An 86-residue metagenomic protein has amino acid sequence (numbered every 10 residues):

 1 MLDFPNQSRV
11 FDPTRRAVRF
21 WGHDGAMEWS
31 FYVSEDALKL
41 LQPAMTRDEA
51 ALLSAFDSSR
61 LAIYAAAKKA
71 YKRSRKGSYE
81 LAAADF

Functional and structural regions predicted by a protein language model:
M1-G22, M27: Short, charged/polar N-terminal "headpieces" of proteins
F4, A44-F86: Acidic, low-complexity intrinsically disordered segments
S8-F11, M27, L40, M45-D48 (+1 more regions): A broad, structure-centric signal for solvent-exposed, well-ordered loop/edge residues that line or flank functional
R9, R16, G25, D36-A37 (+4 more regions): Short linear sequence elements within intrinsically disordered, low-complexity coil regions
V18-P43: A short, structured beta-strand/loop element
